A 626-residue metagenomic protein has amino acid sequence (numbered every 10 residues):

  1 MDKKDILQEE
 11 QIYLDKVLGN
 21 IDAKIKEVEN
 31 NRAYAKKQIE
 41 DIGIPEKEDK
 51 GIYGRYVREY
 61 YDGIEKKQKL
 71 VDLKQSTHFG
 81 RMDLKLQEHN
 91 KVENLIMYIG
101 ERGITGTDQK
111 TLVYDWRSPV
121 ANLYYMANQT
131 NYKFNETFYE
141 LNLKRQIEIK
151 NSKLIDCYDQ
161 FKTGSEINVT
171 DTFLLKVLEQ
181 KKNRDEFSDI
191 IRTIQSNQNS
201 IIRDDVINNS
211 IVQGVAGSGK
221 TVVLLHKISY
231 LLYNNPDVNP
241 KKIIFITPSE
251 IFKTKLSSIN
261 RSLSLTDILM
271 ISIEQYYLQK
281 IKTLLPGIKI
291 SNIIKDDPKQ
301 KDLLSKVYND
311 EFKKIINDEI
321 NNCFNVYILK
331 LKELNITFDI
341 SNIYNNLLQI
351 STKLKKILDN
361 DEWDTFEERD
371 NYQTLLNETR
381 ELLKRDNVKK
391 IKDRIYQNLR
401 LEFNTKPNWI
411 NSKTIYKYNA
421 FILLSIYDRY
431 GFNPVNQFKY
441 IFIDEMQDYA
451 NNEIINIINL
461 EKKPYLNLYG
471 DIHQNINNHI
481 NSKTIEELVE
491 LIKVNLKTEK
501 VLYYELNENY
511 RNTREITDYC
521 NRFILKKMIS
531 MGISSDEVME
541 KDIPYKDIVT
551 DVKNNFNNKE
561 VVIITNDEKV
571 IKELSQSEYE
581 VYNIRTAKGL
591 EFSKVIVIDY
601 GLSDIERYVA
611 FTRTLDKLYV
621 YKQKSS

Functional and structural regions predicted by a protein language model:
M1-I191, Q195, N199-S200, S625-S626: Extended, charged low-complexity regulatory segments
M1-K24, V28, K150, G164-F173 (+3 more regions): P-loop NTPase Walker
Q8, I12, K69, K181 (+6 more regions): Generic amphipathic alpha-helical segments used as scaffolds and interaction surfaces in large, multi-domain proteins
L70-S76, F403-F421, N554-N557, E591: Short, surface-exposed loop and linker segments with low hydrophobicity and enrichment for Pro/Ser/Thr
R81-D83, E148, D156, I211-V212 (+6 more regions): A structural signal for short, well-ordered beta-strand segments and their strand-loop junctions that often border
H226-Y230, L424-S425, S530: Contiguous, well-ordered alpha-helical segments that form the cores/surfaces of helical PPI scaffolds
L232-N456, L460-Y465, H473, N477-T484 (+1 more regions): Alpha-helical nucleic-acid-binding subdomain of P-loop helicases immediately C-terminal to the Walker A/P-loop
E250-S258, S262-T266, I271-Y276, K282-L285 (+2 more regions): Conserved helicase motor core of SF1/SF2 NTP-dependent helicases
